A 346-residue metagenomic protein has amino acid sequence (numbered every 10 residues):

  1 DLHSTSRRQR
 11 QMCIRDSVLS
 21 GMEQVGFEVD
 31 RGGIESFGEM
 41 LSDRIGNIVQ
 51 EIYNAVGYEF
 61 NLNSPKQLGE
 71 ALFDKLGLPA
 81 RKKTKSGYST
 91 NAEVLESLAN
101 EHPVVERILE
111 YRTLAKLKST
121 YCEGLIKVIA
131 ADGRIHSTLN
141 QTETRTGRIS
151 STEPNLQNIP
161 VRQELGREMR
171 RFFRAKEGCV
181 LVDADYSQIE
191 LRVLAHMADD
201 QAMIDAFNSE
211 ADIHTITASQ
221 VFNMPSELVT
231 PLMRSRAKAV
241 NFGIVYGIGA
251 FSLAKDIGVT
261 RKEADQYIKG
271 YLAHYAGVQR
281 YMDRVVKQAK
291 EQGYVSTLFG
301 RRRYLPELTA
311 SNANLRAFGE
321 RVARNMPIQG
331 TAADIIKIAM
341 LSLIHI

Functional and structural regions predicted by a protein language model:
D1, R7-E164, R174, V180 (+6 more regions): Conserved "right-hand" nucleotidyltransferase catalytic core of DNA-directed polymerases
D1, R7-R8, Q201-F207, P225-V229: Short, polar/flexible loop-turn hinges at active-site or ligand-entry regions and domain interfaces
Q24, C122, A130-D132, H136-S137 (+2 more regions): Conserved catalytic core of nucleic-acid polymerases
L72, I159, V193-L194, A218 (+1 more regions): Buried hydrophobic packing segments
L78-K82, A198-N208: Cytochrome P450 catalytic domain signature, combining two hallmark sequence patches
V161, A211-T215, N312: Flexible glycine/proline-rich, aromatic-decorated loop/lid segments
F172-L194, F207-R236: Conserved catalytic alpha/beta cores of large enzymes that bind or transform nucleotide phosphates and polynucleotides
